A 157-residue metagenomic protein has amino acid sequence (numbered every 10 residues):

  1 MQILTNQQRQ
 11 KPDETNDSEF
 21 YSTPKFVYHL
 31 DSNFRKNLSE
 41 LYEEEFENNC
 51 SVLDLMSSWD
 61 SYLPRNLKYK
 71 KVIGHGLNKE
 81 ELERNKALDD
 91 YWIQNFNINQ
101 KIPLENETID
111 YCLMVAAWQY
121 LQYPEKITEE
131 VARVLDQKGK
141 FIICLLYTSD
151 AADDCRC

Functional and structural regions predicted by a protein language model:
M1-E45: Class I SAM-dependent methyltransferase Rossmann-like catalytic core, especially the SAM/SAH-binding loop
C50-K101: Class I SAM-dependent methyltransferase SAM/SAH-binding core
Q100-C112: A short acidic, Gly/Pro-enriched loop at the edge of an enzyme's catalytic core that lines a small-molecule cofactor
D110-Y123: A short SAM/SAH-binding and catalytic strip from SAM-dependent methyltransferases
E125-K140: A short glycine-rich, Lys/Arg-flanked "PGG" loop and its adjoining helix->strand segment in the class I
I143-L145: Acidic carboxylate diad motif detector
A151-C157: Single conserved hydrophobic/aromatic residue that forms the stacking wall/gate of nucleotide- or nucleobase-binding
